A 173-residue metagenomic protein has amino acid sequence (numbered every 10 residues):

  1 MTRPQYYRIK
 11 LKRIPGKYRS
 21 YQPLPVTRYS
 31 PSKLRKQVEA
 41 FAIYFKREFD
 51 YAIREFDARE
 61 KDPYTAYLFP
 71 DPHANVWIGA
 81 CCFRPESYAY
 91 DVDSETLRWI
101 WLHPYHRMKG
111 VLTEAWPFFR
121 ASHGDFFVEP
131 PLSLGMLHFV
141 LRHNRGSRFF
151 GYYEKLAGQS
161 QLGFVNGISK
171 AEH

Functional and structural regions predicted by a protein language model:
M1-H106, P117-F127, L132-L137, R142-G146 (+1 more regions): Non-catalytic substrate-recognition and accessory regions of acyl/acetyltransferase enzymes
K109-E114: A short glycine-leucine-enriched loop at secondary-structure breakpoints that most characteristically corresponds
